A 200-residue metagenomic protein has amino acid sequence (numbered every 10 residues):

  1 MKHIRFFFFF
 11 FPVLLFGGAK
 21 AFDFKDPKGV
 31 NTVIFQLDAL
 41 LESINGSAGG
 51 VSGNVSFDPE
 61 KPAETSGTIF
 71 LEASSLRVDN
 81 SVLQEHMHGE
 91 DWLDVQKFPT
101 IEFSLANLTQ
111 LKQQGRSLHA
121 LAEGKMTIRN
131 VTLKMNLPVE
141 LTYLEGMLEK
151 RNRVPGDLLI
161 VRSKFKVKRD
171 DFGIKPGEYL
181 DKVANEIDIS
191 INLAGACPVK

Functional and structural regions predicted by a protein language model:
M1-F7: Bacterial N-terminal signal peptides that target proteins for export
F7-L15: Bacterial N-terminal signal peptides
A19-K200: Low-complexity, acidic/polar, glycine-enriched regions of mature
